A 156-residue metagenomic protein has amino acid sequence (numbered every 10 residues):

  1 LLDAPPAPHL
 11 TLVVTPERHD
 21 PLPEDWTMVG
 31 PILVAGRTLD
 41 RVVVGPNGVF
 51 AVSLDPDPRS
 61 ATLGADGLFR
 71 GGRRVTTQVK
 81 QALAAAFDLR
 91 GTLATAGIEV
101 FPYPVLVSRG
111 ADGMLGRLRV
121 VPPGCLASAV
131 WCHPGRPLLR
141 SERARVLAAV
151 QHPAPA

Functional and structural regions predicted by a protein language model:
L1-R37, G45-G48, R70-A156: Surface-exposed interaction regions that form or flank ligand-binding interfaces
D40: Phosphate-centric recognition/catalysis
V44-G64: Active-site beta-strand-loop-beta-strand hairpin of nuclease catalytic cores that positions key catalytic residues
S60-R74: Structured, soluble extracytoplasmic/luminal domains of envelope-associated proteins
